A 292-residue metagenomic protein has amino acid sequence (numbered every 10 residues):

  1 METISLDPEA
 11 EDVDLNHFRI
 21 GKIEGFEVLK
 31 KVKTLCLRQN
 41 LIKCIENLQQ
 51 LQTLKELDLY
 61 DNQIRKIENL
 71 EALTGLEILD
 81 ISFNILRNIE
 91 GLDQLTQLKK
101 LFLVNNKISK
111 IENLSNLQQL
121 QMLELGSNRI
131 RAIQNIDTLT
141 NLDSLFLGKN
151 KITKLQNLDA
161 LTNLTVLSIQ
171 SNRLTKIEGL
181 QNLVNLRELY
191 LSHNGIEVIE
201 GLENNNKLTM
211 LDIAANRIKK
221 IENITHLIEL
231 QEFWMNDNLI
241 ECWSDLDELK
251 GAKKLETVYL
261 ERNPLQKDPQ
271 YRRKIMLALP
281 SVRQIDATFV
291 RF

Functional and structural regions predicted by a protein language model:
E2-E46, L51-E56: LRR N-terminal entry segment and analogous cap-like coil->beta motifs
I4-P8, E27-L29, Q49-Q50, E71-A72 (+9 more regions): Intrinsically disordered, low-complexity regulatory regions enriched in Ser/Pro/Gly/Thr and acidic residues
E11-L15, V32-L37, L54-L59, L76-I81 (+9 more regions): Conserved hydrophobic beta-strand positions in leucine-rich repeat
I23-F26, I45-L48, I67-L70, I89-L92 (+8 more regions): Canonical leucine-rich repeat
R38, K43-A132, D137-L139, G148: A generic tandem-repeat structural signature
R131-Q231: Eukaryotic tandem repeat interaction scaffolds
T209-A215, K219-F292: Leucine-rich repeat domain C-terminal region
